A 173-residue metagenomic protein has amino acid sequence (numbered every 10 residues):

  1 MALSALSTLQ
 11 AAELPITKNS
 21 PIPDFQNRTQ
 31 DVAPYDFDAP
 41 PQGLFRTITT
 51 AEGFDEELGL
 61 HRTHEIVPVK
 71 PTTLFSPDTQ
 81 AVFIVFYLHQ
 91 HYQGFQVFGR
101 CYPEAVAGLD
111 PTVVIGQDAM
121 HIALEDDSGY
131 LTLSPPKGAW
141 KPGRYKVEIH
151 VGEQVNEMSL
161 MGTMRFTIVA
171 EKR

Functional and structural regions predicted by a protein language model:
L14-G59: A eukaryote-biased signal for short, well-structured alpha-helical docking elements
G59-Q93: Contiguous beta-strand segments within globular domains
G99-P103, I149: Conserved aromatic beta-strand anchor motif in extracellular beta-sandwich/beta-rich domains
P111-E125: Solvent-exposed serine/threonine-rich low-complexity stretches and specific carbohydrate-binding patches
A123-S134: Aromatic sugar-binding surface patches on proteins that engage polysaccharides or sugar-phosphate polymers
K137-P142: Surface-exposed, short loops/turns at beta-strand junctions within beta-sandwich domains
G143-H150: A short tyrosine-centered beta-strand micro-motif
E157-R173: Short beta-strand elements
